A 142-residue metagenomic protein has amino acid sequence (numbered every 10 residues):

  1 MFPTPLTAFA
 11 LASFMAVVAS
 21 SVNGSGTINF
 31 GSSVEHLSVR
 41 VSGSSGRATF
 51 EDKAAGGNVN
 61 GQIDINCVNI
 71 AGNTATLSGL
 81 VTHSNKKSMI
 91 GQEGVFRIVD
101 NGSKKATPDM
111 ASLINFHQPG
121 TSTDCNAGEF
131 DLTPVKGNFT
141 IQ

Functional and structural regions predicted by a protein language model:
M1-A19: Sec-dependent, cleavable N-terminal signal peptides
A12, A19-S20, S44, A111: Intrinsically disordered, low-complexity segments enriched in Ser/Pro/Gly/Ala and basic residues
V17-T27: Boundary/junction segments of secreted and surface-exposed precursor proteins
S20-V22, S42, A75, I98 (+3 more regions): Compositionally biased, low-complexity repeat tracts
G24, K53, I65, N101-G102 (+3 more regions): Short linear motifs in intrinsically disordered/low-complexity regions
F30-I98: Predominantly extracellular/secreted and cell-surface proteins with exposed, flexible low-complexity segments
N85-M89, V95-H117: Extended soluble regions of mature proteins
A106-Q142: C-terminal partner/receptor-binding element of secreted or periplasmic proteins
